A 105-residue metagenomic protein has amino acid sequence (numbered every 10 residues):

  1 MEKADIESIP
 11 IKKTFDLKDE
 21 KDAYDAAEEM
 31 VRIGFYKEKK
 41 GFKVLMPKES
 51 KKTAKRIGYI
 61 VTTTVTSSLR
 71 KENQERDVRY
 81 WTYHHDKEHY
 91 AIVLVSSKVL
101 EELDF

Functional and structural regions predicted by a protein language model:
M1, E20-Y24, K51, E88: Short, intrinsically disordered, low-complexity terminal segments
M1-A4, E101-F105: Short intrinsically disordered terminal tails
M1-I6, R32, V78-W81: Short, flexible, solvent-exposed loop/turn segments with mixed acidic/basic and small polar residues
M1-P10, V61, Y90-I92: Short aromatic-glycine-(Arg/Gly/Cys) micro-motifs in beta-strand/loop hairpins
I6-I9, L69, F105: Hydrophobic/aromatic hotspots within intrinsically disordered, low-complexity regions
S8-E20, F42-K48: A short, exposed loop/beta-hairpin motif centered on an aromatic-Gly-Thr core
K18-K37, I57: A short, charged, amphipathic alpha-helix used as a generic interaction element across diverse proteins
G34-V99, L103: Acidic, low-complexity, intrinsically disordered interaction modules
